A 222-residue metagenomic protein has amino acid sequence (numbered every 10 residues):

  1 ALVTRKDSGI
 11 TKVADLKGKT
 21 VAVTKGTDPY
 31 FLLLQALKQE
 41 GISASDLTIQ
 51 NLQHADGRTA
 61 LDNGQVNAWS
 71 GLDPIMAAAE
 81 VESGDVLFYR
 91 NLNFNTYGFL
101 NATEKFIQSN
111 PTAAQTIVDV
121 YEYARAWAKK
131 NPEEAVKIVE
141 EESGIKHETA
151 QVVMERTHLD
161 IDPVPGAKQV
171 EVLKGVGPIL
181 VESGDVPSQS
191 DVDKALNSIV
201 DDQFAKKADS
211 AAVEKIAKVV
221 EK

Functional and structural regions predicted by a protein language model:
A1-S43, T48-Q53, N67-S70, V86-L87 (+2 more regions): Short, glycine-/small- and polar/acidic-enriched structural segments that line small-molecule recognition paths
L34, Q39, N67-G84, V172-L173 (+1 more regions): A ligand-binding cleft/hinge motif common to bilobed small-molecule-binding domains
Q50, A55-S143: Pocket-lining segment of extracytoplasmic ligand-binding domains
D62-V66, R156-V172, D202-A212: Short amphipathic alpha-helical segments at helix boundaries and their inter-helical linkers
S109-S188: Secondary-structure end/capping motifs
V181-K222: Conserved C-terminal helix/tail region of periplasmic/extracytoplasmic solute-binding proteins
